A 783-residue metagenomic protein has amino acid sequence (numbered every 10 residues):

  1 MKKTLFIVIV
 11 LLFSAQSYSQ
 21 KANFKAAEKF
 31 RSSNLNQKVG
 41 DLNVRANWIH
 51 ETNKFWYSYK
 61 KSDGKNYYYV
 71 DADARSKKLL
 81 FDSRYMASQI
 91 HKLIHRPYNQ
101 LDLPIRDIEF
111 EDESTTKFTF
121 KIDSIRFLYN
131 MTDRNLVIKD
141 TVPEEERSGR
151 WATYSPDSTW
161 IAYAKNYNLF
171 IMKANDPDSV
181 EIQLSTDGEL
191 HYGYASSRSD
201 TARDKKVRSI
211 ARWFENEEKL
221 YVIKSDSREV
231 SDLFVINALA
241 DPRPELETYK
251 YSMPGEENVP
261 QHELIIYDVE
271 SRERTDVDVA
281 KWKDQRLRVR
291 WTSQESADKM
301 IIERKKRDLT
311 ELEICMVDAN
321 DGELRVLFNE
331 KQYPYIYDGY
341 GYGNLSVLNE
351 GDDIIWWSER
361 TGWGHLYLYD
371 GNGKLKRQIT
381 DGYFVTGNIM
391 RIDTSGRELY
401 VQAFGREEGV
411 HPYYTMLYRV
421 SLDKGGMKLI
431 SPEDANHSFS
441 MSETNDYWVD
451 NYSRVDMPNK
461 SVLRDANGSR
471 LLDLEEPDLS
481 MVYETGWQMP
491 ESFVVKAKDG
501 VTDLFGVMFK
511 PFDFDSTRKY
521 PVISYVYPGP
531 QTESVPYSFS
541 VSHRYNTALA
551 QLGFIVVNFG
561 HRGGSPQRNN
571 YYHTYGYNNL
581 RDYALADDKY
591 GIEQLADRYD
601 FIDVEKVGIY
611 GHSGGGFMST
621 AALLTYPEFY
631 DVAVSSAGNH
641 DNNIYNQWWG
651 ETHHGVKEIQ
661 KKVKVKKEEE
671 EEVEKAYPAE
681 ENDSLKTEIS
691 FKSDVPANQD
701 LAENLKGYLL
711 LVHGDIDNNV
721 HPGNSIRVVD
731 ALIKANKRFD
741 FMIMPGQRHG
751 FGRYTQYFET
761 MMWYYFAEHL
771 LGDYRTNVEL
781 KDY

Functional and structural regions predicted by a protein language model:
T4-F13: Sec-dependent N-terminal signal peptides
I7-V8, Q20, V39, S155 (+2 more regions): Generic alpha-helix initiation/capping and coil-helix boundary signal
V10, A27, G193-A195, G468 (+2 more regions): Glycine-centered structural positions embedded in regular secondary structure
S19-N459, L463-R464, E669-A676, L771 (+1 more regions): Beta-propeller folds
A46, R290, A297, E303 (+1 more regions): Serine-hydrolase catalytic core recognition
